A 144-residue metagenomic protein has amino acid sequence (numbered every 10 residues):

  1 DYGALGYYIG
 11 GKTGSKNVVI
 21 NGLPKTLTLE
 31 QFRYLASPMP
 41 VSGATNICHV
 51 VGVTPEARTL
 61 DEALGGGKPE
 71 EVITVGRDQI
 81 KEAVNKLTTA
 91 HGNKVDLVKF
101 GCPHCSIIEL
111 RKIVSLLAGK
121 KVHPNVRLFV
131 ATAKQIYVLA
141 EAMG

Functional and structural regions predicted by a protein language model:
D1-F129, A133-K134: Intrinsically disordered, low-complexity segments enriched in small residues
K134-A140: Iron-sulfur-associated redox domains of electron-transfer enzymes in respiratory and anaerobic energy metabolism
A142-G144: Thiamine diphosphate
